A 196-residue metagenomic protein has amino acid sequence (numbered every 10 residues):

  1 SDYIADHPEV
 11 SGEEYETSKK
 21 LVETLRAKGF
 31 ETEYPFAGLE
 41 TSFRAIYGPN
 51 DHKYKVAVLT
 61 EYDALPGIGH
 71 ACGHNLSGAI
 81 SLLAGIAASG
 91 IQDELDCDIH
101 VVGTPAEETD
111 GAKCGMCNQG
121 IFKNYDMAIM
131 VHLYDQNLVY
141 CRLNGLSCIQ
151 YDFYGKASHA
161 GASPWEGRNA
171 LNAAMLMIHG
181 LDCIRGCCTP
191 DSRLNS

Functional and structural regions predicted by a protein language model:
S1-D96: Acidic/His- and Gly-rich active-site-bordering loop/insert found across diverse amide/peptide-bond hydrolases
T41-I46, D63-A71, N75-L76, L82 (+1 more regions): Histidine/acidic-residue-rich, glycine-tolerant segments that coordinate divalent metal ions
